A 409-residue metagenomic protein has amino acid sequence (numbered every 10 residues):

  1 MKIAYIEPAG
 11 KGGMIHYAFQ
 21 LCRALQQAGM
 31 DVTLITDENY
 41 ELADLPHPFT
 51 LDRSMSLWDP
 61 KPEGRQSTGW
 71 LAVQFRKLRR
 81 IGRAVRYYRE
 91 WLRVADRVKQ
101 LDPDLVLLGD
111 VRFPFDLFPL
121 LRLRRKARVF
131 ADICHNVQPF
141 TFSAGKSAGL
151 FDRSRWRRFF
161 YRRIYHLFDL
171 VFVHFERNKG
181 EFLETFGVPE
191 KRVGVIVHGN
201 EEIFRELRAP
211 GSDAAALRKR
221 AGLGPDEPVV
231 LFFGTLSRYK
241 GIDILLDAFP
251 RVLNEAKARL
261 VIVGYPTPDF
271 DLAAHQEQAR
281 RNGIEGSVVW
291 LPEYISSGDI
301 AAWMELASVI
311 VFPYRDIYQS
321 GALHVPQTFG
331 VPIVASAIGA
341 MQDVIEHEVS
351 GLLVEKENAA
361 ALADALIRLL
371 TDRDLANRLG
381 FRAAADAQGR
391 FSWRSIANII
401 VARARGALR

Functional and structural regions predicted by a protein language model:
N39-Y40, N200, F233, R259-A274 (+1 more regions): Glycosyltransferase donor-sugar binding loop
L92, D96, L121-R125, Q138 (+1 more regions): Membrane-proximal helix-turn-helix segments that form the acceptor-binding/catalytic region of lipid-linked
R177, G199: Carbohydrate-associated surface elements
G224-K240, L246-F249, L260-V261: Conserved donor-binding/catalytic core segment of Leloir-type glycosyltransferases
A273-A301: Nucleotide-activated donor-binding/catalytic signature segment of Leloir-type glycosyltransferases, i.e., the conserved
A302-Y318, V331: Acidic donor-binding loop of glycosyltransferase active sites
V309, P326, P332-A335, I345: Short hydrophobic beta-strand element within catalytic cores of glycosyltransferases and related nucleotide-activated
H347-E348, L352-A359, R368-D374: Conserved acidic donor-binding segment of nucleotide-sugar-dependent glycosyltransferases
